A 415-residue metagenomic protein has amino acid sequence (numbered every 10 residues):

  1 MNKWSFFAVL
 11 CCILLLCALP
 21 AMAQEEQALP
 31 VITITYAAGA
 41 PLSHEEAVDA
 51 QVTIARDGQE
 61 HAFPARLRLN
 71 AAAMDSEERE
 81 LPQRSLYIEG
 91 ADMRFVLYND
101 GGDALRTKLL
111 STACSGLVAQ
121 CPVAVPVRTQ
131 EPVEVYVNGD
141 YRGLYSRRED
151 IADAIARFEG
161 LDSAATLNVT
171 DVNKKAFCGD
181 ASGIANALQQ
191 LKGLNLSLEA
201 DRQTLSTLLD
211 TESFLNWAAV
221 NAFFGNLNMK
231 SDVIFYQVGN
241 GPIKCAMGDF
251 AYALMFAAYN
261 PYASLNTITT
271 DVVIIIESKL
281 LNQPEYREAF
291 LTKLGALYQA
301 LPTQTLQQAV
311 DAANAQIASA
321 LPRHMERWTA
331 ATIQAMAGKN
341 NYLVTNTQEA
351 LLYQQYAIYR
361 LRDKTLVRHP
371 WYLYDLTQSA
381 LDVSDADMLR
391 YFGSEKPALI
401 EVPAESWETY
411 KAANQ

Functional and structural regions predicted by a protein language model:
M1-A8: Bacterial N-terminal signal peptides that target proteins for export
A8-A18: Bacterial N-terminal signal peptides
C12-I13, M22, L191: Short intrinsically disordered, low-complexity segments
L19-E25: Sec-dependent signal peptide cleavage junction
A28-Y36, R94-V96, R106: An acidic-aromatic substrate-binding cleft motif
L29-I32, A40-L42, V52, E60-A62 (+5 more regions): Middle-to-C-terminal accessory/interaction subdomains
A47-G179: Conserved ATP-binding subdomain of kinase catalytic cores across diverse folds
